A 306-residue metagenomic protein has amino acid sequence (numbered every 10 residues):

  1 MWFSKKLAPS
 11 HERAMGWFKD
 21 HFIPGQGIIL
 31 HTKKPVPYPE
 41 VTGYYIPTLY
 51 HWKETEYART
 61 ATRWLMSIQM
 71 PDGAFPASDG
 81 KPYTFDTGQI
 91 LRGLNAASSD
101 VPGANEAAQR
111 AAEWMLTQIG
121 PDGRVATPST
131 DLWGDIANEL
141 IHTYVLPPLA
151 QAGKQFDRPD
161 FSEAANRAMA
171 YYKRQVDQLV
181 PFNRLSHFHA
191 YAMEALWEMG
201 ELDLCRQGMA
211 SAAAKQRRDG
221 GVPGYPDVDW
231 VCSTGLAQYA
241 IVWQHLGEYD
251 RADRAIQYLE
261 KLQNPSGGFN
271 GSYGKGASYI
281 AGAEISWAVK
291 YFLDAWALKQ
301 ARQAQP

Functional and structural regions predicted by a protein language model:
M1-P306: Glycan-recognition and catalytic cores of secretory/periplasmic carbohydrate-active enzymes
